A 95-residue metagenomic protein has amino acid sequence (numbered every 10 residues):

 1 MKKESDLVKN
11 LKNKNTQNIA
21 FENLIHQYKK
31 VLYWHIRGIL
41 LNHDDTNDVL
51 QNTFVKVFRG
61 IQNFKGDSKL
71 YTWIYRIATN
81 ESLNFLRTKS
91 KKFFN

Functional and structural regions predicted by a protein language model:
M1-K30: N-terminal module of bacterial RNA polymerase sigma factors
V8-K12, E22, Y33, R37 (+2 more regions): Solvent-exposed, non-membrane alpha-helical residues enriched in polar/charged side chains
T16-Q17, N42, D67: Short loop-to-helix capping motifs
I25-H43, G60: Amphipathic, Lys/Arg- and hydrophobic-enriched alpha-helical face
W34, D48-V55, S68-N80: Structural recognition of an alpha-helix C-terminal capping motif at a helix-to-coil junction
N63-K65, T79-N95: Arg/Lys-rich amphipathic alpha helix in sigma70-family domain 2
